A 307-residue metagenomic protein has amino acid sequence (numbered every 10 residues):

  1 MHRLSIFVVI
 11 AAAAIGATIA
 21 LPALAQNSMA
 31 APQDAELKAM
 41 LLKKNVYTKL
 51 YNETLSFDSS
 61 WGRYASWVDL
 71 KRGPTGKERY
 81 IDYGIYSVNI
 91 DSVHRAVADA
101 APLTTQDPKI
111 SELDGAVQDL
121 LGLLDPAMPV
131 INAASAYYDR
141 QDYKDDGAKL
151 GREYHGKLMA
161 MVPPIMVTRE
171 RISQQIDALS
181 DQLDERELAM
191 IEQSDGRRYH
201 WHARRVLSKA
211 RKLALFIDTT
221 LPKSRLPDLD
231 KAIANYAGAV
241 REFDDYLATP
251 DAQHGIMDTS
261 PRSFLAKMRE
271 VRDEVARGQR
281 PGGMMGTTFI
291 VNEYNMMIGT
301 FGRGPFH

Functional and structural regions predicted by a protein language model:
M1-I10: Bacterial N-terminal signal peptides that target proteins for export
A23-A30: Boundary at the C-terminal end of the N-terminal hydrophobic targeting segment
A30-G151: N-terminal Sec/ER secretory leader and immediately downstream segment of secreted/extracellular precursors
K44-Y64, L120, L124-A127, I131 (+11 more regions): Long amphipathic alpha-helices with heptad-repeat character, especially coiled-coil-forming segments used
W61-T75, L103-D107, I131-D145, L183 (+4 more regions): Secondary-structure edge/capping motif, primarily at the C-terminal ends of alpha-helices and the immediately following
G151-D258: Extended amphipathic alpha-helical interaction segments
P227-H307: A cross-kingdom marker for long, charged
